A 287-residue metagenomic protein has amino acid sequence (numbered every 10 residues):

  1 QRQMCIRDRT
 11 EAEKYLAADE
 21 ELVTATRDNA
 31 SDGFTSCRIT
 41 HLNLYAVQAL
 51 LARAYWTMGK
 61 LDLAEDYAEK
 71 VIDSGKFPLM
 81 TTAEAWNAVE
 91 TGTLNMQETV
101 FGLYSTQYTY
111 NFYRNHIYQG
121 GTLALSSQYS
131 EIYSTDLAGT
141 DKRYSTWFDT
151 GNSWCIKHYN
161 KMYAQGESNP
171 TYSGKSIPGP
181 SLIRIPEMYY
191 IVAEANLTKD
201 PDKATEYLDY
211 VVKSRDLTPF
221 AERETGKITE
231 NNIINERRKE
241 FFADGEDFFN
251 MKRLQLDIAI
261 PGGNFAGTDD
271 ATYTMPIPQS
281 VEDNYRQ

Functional and structural regions predicted by a protein language model:
Q1-Q3, R7-I117, S127, Y133-Q287: Acidic/polar-rich alpha-helix caps and helix-coil junctions
G120-G121: N-terminal "domain-start" segment
